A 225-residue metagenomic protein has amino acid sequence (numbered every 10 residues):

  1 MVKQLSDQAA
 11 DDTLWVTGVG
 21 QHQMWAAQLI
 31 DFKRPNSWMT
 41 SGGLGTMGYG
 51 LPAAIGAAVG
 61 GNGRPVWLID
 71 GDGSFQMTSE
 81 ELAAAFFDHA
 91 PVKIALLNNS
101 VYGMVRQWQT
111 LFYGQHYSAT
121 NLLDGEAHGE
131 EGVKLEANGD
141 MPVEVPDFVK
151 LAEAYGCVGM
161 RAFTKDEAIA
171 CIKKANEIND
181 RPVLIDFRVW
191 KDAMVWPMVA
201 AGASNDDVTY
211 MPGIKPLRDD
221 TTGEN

Functional and structural regions predicted by a protein language model:
M1-A57: Active-site diphosphate/adenylate-binding microenvironment
Q8, L29, A54-G63, A83-P91: Alpha-helix C-terminal capping segments
Q23-M24, G45-M47, F75-Q76, S100-M104 (+1 more regions): Short gly/pro/ser/thr-enriched loop/turn and capping motifs at secondary-structure boundaries
G63-M77, V92-L97: A short, small-residue-rich loop immediately preceding and capping a beta-strand
E80-N99, W196-M198: A short alpha/beta connector and helix-capping loop motif
H89-H116: A short, conserved beta-to-alpha structural element at the edge of catalytic cores that scaffolds binding
T110-C171: Conserved thiamine diphosphate
K150, K165-N225: Glycine/aspartate-rich loop-and-adjacent alpha/beta segment that forms the canonical ThDP
